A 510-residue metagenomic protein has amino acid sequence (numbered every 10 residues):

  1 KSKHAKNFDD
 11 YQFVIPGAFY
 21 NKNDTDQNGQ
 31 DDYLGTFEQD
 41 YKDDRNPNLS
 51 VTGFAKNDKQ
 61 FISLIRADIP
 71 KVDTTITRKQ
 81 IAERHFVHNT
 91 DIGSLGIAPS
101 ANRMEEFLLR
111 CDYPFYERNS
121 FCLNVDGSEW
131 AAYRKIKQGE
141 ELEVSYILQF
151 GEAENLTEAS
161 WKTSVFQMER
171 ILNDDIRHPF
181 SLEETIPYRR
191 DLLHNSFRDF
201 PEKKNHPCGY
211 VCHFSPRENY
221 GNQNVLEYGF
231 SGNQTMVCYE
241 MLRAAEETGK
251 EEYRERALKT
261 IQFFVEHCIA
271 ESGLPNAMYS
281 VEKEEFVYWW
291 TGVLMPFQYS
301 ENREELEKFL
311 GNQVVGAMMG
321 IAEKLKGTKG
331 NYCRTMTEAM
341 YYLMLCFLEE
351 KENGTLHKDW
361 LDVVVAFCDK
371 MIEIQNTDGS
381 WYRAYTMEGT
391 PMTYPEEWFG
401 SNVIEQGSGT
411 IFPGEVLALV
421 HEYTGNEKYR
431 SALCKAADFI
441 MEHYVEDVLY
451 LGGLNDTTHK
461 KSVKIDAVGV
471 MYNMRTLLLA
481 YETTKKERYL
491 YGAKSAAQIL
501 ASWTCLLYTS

Functional and structural regions predicted by a protein language model:
K1-E141, I147-Q149: Beta-strand/loop-rich accessory regions of lumenal/periplasmic or secreted enzymes, predominantly carbohydrate-active
E140, E154-E227, K259, F263-A322 (+1 more regions): Low-complexity, Ser/Thr/Pro/Gly-enriched N-terminal "stalk/linker" regions
E158-F197, G249-H267, A317, N353-I374 (+2 more regions): Extended, well-ordered alpha-helical scaffold segments
T235-E251, E338-L356, I411-E427, Y472-E487: Well-ordered alpha-helical scaffold segments within catalytic/enzyme domains
T291-G327, L348-K358, V365-T377, Y382-E427 (+6 more regions): Active-site lining segments of carbohydrate-active enzymes
V448-Y450, N455, K461, I465-D466: Catalytic cores of eukaryotic secretory-pathway lumenal/extracellular enzymes that build and remodel glycoconjugates
Y508-T509: Conserved small/polar residues in nucleotide/adenosyl-binding loops
